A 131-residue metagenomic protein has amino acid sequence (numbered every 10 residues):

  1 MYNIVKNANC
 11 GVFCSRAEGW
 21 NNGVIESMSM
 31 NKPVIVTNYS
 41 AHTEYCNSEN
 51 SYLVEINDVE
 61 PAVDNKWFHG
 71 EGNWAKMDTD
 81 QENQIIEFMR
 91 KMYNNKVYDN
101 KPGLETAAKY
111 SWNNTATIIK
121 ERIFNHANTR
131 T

Functional and structural regions predicted by a protein language model:
Y2, N21, T79: Glycine-rich phosphate-binding loop at the start of an alpha helix
N3-A8: Short alpha-helical donor nucleotide-sugar binding micro-motif in glycosyltransferases
R16: Aromatic "clamp/platform" in nucleotide-sugar-dependent glycosyltransferases that forms part of the donor/acceptor
N21-E26, V34, A41-C46: A short, glycine- and acidic-residue-rich donor-binding loop in the catalytic cores of nucleotide-sugar-dependent
P33-V36, Y52-V54: Short hydrophobic beta-strand element within catalytic cores of glycosyltransferases and related nucleotide-activated
T43-K91: Change "using UDP/GDP/dTDP sugars" to "using nucleotide sugars
K76-E87, Y93-E121: A charged, aromatic-enriched C-terminal amphipathic alpha-helix characteristic of glycosyltransferases across folds
